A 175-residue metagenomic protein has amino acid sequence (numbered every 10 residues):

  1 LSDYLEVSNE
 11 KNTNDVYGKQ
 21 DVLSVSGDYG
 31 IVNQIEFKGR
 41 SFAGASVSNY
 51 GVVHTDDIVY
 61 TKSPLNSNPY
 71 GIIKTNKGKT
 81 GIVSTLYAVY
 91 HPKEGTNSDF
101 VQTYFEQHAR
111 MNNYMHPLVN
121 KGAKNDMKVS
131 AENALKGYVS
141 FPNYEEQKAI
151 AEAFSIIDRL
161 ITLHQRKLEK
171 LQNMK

Functional and structural regions predicted by a protein language model:
L1-T13: Non-catalytic DNA-recognition/assembly elements of restriction-modification systems
L1-Y4, F141-K175: Amphipathic alpha-helical coiled-coil/heptad-repeat segments
N12-G44: DNA target-recognition patches
S41-V47, A123, I156: Short, solvent-exposed loop/turn positions at domain surfaces that link secondary-structure elements or cap domain
A45-A109, N120: A short beta-sheet element
T80-L86, K121-K148: A short glycine-rich beta-alpha junction/loop motif
